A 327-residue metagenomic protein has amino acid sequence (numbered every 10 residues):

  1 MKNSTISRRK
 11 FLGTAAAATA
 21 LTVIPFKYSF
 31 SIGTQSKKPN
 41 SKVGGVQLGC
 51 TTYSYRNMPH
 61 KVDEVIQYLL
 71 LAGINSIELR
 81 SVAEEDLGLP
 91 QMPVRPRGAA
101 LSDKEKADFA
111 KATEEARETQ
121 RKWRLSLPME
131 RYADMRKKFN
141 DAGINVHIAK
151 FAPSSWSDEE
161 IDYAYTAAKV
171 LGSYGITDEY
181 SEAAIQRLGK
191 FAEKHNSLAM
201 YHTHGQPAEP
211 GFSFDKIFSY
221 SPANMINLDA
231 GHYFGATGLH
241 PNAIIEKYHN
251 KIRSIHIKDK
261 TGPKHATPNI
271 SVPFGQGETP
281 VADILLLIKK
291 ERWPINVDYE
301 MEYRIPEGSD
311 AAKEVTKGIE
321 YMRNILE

Functional and structural regions predicted by a protein language model:
K2-I24, F30-G49, S54-N75, D86-M92 (+3 more regions): Histidine-acidic metal/acid-base catalytic patches
A15-P25, L125, R131-D134, K138 (+2 more regions): Active-site acidic/histidine proton-transfer and metal-coordination neighborhood in alpha/beta enzyme cores
V43-V46, E78-S81, L101, A112-A116 (+4 more regions): A short alpha-helix capping/helix-coil boundary motif
T51-Y53, R80-V82, K150-S154, D178-E182 (+4 more regions): Active-site-proximal beta-strand/loop segments in catalytic clefts of secreted hydrolases
S54, T119-S126, K150, Y174 (+2 more regions): The substrate-binding groove and active-site-proximal loops of carbohydrate-active enzymes, especially glycoside
R56, L125-S126, S155, E179 (+2 more regions): Residue-level marker of alpha-helix boundaries and capping positions
N75, V82-P90, V94, E130 (+3 more regions): Active-site anion-binding loops
L79-E130: Glycine-rich, proline-tolerant flexible connector loops at the mouths of alpha/beta enzymes
